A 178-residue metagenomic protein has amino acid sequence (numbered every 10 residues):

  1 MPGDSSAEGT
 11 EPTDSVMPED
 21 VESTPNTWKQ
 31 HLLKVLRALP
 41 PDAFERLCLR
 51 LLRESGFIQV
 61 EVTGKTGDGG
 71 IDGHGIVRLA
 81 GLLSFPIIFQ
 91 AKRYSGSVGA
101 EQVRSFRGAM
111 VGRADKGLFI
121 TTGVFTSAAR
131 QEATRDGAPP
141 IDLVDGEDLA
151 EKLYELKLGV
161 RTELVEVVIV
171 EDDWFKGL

Functional and structural regions predicted by a protein language model:
M1-L178: Mixed-charge (Asp/Glu-Lys/Arg
